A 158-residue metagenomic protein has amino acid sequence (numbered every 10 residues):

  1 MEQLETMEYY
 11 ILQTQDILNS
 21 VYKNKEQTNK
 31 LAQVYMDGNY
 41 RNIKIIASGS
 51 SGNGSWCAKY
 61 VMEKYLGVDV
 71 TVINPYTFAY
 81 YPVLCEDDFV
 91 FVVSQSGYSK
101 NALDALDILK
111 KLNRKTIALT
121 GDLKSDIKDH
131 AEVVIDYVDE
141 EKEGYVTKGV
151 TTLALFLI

Functional and structural regions predicted by a protein language model:
M1-Y40, L153-L155: Cofactor-/ligand-binding subdomain signature composed of acidic, glycine-rich, tryptophan-containing flexible loops
Q27, D37-I158: Glycine-rich phosphate-binding loops that contact phosphosugars or nucleotide phosphates
